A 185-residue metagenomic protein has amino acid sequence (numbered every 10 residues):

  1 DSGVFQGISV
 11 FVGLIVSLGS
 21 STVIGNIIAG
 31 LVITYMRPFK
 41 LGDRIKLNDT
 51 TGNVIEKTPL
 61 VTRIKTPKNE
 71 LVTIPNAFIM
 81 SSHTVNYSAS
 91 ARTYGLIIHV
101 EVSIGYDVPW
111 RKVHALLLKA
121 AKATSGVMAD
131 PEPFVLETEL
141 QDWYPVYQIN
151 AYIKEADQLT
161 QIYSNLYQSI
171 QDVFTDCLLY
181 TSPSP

Functional and structural regions predicted by a protein language model:
D1-T22, I28, V32: Hydrophobic alpha-helical transmembrane segments and their immediate juxtamembrane helical boundaries in integral
I8, S88-G95, E139-D142: Flexible hinge/switch segments at interdomain interfaces of large molecular machines
S17-T22, D107-R111, A156-S164: Ordered, soluble secondary-structure elements with a strong preference for glycine-centered loop motifs and nearby
V32-A129, D157: Soluble accessory domains appended to multi-pass membrane transport proteins
I98-V102, W143-E155: Short, hydrophobic beta-strand segments
L116-V127, N165, S169, V173-C177: Generic non-transmembrane alpha-helical segments
P133-P145: Short edge beta-strands and adjacent turn/loop segments
Y180-P185: Conserved small/polar residues in nucleotide/adenosyl-binding loops
